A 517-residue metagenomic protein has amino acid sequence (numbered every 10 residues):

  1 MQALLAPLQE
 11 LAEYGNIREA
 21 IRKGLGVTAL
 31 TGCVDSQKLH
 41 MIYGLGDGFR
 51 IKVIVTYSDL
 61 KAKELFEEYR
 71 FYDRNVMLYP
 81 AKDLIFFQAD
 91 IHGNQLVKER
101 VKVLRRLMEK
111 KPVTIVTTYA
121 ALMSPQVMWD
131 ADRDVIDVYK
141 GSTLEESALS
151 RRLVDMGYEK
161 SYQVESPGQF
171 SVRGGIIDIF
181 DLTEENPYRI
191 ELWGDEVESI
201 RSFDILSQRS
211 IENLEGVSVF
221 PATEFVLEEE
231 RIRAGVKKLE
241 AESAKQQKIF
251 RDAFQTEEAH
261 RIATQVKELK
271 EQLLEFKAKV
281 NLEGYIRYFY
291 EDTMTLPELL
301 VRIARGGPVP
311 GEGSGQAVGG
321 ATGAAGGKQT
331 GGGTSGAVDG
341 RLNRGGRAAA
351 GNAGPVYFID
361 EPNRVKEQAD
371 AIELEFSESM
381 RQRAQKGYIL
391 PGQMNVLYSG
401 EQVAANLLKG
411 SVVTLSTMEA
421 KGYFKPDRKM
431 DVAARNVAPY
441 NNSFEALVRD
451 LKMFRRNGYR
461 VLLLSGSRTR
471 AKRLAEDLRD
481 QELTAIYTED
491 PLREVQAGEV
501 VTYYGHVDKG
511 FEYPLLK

Functional and structural regions predicted by a protein language model:
M1-K517: ASCE RecA-like P-loop NTPase motor cores that couple ATP hydrolysis to mechanical translocation on nucleic acids
